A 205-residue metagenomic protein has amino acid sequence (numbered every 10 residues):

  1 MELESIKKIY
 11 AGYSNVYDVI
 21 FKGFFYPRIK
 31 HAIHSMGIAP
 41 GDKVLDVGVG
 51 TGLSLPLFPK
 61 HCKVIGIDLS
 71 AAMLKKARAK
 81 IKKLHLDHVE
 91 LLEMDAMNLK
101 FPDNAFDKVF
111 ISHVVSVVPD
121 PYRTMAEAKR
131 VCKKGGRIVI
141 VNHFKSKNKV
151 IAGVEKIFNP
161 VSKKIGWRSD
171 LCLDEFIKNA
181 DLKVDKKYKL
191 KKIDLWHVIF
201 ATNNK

Functional and structural regions predicted by a protein language model:
M1-A39, L53-S54, K76, L84 (+2 more regions): Conserved class I S-adenosyl-L-methionine
E4, G23, V139-W196: C-terminal alpha-helical "lid/dimerization" subdomain adjacent to the S-adenosyl-L-methionine
G41, C132-R137: Short glycine-dipeptide loop
L45-N98: Class I SAM-dependent methyltransferase SAM/SAH-binding core
M97-K108: A short acidic, Gly/Pro-enriched loop at the edge of an enzyme's catalytic core that lines a small-molecule cofactor
K108-D120: A short SAM/SAH-binding and catalytic strip from SAM-dependent methyltransferases
Y122-K134: A short glycine-rich, Lys/Arg-flanked "PGG" loop and its adjoining helix->strand segment in the class I
V198-K205: C-terminal lobe and adjacent flexible extensions of AdoMet/dcAdoMet transferase-like proteins
